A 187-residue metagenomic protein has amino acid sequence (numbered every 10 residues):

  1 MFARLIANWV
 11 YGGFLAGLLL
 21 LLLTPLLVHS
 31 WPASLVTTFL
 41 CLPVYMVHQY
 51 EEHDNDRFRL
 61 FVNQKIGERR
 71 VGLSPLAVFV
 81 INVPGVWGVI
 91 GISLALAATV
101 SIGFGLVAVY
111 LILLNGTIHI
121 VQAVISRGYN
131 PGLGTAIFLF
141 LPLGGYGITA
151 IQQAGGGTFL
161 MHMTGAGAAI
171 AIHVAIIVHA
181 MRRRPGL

Functional and structural regions predicted by a protein language model:
R4-T24: The first (N-terminal) embedded transmembrane alpha-helix
G12-L19, A77-L94, L114-N115, L139-G144: Core segments of transmembrane alpha-helices that mediate helix-helix packing or line hydrophobic substrate/ligand
L21-L35: Short, hydrophobic transmembrane alpha-helix segments
L27-V28, L96-I102, I120-N130, Q152-G156: Membrane-interface helix caps and helix-loop-helix hairpins in membrane proteins
W31-V47: Loop-to-helix transition at the N-terminal end of transmembrane alpha-helices
F61-I81: Juxtamembrane helix-capping/reentrant segments at transmembrane boundaries
V107-H119, N130-I151: Hydrophobic alpha-helical membrane segments
L141-L187: Terminal transmembrane helical module of multi-pass membrane proteins
